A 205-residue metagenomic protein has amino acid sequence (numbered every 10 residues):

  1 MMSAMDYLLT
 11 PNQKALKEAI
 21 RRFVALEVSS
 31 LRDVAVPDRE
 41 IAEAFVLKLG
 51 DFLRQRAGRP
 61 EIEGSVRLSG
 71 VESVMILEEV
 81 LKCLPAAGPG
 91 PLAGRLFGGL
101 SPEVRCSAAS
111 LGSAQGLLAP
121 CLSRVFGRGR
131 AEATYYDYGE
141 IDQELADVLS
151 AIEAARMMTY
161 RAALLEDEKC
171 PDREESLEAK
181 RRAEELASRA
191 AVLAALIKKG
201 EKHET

Functional and structural regions predicted by a protein language model:
M2-C83, V104-T205: Alpha-helical interface subdomain recognition
R32-A35, G90, G99: Charged, low-complexity, helix-prone segments enriched in Lys/Glu/Asp/Gln
S73, L92-A93: Well-ordered alpha-helical segments within folded domains of soluble proteins
C83-L92: Short, flexible active-site-proximal loops enriched in glycine and acidic residues
G94-P102: Flexible, small-/acidic-enriched active-site or ligand-binding loops
